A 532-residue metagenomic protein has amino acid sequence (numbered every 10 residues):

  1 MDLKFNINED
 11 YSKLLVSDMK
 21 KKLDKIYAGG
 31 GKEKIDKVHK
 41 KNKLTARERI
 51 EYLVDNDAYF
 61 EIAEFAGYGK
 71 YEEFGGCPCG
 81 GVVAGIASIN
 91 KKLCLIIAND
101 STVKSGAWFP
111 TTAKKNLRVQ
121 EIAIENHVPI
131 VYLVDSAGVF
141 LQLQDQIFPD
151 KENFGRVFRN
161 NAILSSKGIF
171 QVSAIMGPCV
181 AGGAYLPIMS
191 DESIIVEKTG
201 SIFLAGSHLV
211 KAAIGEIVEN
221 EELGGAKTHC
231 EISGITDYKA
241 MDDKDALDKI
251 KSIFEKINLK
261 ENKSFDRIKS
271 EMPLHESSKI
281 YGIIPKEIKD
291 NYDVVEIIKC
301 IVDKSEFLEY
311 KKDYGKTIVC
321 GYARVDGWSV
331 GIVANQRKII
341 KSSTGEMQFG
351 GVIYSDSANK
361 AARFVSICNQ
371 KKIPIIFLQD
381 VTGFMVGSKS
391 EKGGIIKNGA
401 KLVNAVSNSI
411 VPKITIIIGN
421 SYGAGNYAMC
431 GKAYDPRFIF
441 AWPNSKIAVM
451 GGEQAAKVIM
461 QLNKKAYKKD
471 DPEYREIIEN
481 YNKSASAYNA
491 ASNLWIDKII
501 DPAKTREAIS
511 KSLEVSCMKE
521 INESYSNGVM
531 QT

Functional and structural regions predicted by a protein language model:
M1-T532: Ligand-binding clefts of soluble mixed alpha/beta catalytic domains
